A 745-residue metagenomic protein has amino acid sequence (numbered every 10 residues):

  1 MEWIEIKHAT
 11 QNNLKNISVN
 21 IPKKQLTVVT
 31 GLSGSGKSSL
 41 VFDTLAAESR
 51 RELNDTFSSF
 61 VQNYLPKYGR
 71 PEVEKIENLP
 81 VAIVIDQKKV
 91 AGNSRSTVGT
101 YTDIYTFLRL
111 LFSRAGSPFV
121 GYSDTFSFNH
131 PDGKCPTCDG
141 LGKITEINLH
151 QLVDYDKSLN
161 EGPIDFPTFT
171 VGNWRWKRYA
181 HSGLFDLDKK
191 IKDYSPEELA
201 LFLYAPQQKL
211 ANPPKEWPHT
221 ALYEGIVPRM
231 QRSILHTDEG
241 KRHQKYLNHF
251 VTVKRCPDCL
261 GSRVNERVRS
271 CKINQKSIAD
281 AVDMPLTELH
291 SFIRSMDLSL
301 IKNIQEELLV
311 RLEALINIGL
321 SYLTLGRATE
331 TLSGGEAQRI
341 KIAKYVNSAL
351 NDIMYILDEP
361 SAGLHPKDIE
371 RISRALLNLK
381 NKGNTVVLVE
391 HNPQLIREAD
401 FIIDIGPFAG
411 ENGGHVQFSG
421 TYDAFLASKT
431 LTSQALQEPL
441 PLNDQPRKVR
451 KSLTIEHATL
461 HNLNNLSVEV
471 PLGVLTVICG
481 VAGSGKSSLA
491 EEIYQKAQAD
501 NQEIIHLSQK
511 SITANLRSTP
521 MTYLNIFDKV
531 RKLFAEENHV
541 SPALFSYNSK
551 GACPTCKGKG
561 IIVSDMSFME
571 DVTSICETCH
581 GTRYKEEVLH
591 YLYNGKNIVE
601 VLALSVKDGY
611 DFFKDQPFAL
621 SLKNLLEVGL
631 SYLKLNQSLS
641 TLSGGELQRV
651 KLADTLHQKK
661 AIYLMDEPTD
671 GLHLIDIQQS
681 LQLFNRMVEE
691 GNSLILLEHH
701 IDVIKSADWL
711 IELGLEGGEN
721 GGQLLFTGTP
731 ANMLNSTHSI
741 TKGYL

Functional and structural regions predicted by a protein language model:
M1-L745: Conserved phosphate-binding elements of NTP-dependent enzyme cores
